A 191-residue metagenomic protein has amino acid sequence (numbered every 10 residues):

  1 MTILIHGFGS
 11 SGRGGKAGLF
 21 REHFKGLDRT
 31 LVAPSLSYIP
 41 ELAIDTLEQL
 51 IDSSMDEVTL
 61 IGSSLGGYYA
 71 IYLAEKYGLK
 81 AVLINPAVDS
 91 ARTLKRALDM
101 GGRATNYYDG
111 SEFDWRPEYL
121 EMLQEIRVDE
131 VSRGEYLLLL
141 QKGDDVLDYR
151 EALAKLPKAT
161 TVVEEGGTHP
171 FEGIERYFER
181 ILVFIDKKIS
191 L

Functional and structural regions predicted by a protein language model:
M1-M55: Active-site catalytic motif of lipid deacylating hydrolases and related acyltransferases
G7-F8, S64, K142: Residue-level signal for short, function-critical loop segments
A17-G18, I44-Q49, Y68, E121-V128 (+1 more regions): A generic local structural motif
E57-G62, V82: Short beta-strand immediately N-terminal to the catalytic nucleophile in serine-hydrolase-like folds
I61-A70: Gly/Ala-rich beta-loop-alpha elbow adjacent to hydrolase catalytic centers
L73-Y77: Aromatic pocket-lining residues of Rossmann-like dinucleotide-binding sites
K80-L191: The alpha/beta-hydrolase serine catalytic core
